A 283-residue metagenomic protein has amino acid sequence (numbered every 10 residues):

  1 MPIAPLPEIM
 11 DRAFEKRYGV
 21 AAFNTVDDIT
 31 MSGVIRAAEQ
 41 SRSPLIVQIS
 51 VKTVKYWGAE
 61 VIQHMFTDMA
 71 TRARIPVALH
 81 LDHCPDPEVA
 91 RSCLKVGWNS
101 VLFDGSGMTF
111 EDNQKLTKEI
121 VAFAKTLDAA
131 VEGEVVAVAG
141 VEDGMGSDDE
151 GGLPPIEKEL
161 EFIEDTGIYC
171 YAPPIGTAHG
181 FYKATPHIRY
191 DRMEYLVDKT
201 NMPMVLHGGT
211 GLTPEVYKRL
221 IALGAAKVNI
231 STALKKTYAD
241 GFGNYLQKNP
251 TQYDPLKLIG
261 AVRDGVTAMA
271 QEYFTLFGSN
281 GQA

Functional and structural regions predicted by a protein language model:
A4-K16, D28-T53, A59-P76, C84-K199 (+5 more regions): Alpha/beta enzyme core
N24, G152, V228, T232 (+2 more regions): Hydrophobic alpha-helical scaffolding
N24-T25, L79-P85, P203-P214: Glycine-rich beta-to-alpha transition loops that act as phosphate-gripper elements at the mouths of alpha/beta enzyme
Y56, G107, G260, D264: Charge-dense, low-complexity intrinsically disordered segments
H207, K235-Y238, D264-Q271: Proteins with a high burden of low-complexity, intrinsically disordered sequence enriched in S/T/G/P/A and R, requiring
N244-A283: Extended, intrinsically disordered, low-complexity segments
